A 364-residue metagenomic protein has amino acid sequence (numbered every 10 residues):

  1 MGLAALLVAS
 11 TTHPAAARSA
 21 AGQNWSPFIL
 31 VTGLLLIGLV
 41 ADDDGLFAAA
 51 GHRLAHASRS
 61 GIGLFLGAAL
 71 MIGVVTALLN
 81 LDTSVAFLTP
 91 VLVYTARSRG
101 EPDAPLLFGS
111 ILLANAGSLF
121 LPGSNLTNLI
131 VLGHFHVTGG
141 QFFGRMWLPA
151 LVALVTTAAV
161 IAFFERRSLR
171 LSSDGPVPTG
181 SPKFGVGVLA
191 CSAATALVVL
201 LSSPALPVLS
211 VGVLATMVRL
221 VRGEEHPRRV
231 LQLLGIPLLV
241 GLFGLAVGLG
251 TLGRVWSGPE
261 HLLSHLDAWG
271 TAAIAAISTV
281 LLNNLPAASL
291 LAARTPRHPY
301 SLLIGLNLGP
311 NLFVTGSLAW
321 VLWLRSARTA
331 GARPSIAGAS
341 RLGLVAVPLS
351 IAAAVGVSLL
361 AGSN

Functional and structural regions predicted by a protein language model:
A16-P27, G139-P149, V177-P182, L197-L209 (+4 more regions): Interfacial loop-to-helix junctions that mark the boundaries of transmembrane helices in multi-pass membrane
G22, L39, D44, G51 (+2 more regions): Transmembrane helical segments that form the transport core of multi-pass membrane transport proteins
N24-P27, A55-A68, S98-L106, K183-V186 (+2 more regions): Membrane-interfacial loop-to-helix junctions in multi-pass transporters
L39-G45, V75-F87, G117-L126, L252-R254 (+2 more regions): Short helix-coil transition sites and intra-membrane helix breaks within transmembrane domains of multi-pass
R59-G67, S98-S110, V137-L148, H298-P310 (+1 more regions): Membrane-interface alpha-helices at helix entry/exit sites of multi-pass transporters
A68-L119, I130, S289-I304: Hydrophobic transmembrane alpha-helices that form the pore/transport pathway of multi-pass ion and small-solute
E101, G140-P182, A319-N364: Juxtamembrane and boundary regions of transmembrane helices in multi-pass small-molecule transporters and channels
L154-V221: Long, contiguous bundles of hydrophobic transmembrane helices that form the permeation core of multi-pass
